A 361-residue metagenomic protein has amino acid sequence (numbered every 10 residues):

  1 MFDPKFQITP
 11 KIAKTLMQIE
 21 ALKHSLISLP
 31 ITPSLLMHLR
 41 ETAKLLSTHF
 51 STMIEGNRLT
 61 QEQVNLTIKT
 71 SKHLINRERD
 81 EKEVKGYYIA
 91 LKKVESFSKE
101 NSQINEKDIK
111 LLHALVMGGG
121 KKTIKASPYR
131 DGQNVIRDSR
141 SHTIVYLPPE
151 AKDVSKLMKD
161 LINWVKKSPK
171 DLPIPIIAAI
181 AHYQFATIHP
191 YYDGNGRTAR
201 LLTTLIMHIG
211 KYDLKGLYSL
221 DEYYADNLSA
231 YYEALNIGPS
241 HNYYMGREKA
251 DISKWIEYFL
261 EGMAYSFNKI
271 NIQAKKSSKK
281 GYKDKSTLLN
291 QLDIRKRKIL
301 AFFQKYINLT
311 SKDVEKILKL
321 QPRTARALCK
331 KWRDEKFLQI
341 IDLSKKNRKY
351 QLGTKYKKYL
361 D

Functional and structural regions predicted by a protein language model:
M1-D361: FIC/Doc superfamily catalytic core
